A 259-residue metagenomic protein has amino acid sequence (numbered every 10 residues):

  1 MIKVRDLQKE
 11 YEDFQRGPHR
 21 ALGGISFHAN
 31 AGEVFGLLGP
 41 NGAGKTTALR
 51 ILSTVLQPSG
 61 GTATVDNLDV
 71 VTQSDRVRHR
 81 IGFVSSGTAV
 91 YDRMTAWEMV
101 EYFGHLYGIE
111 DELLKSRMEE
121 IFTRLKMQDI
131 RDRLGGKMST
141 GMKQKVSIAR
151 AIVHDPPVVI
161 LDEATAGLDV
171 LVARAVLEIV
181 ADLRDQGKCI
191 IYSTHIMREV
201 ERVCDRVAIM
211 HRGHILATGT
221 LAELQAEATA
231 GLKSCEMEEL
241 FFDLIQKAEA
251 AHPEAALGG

Functional and structural regions predicted by a protein language model:
M1-V4, E10-G24, A31, S74: A short, flexible loop at the N-terminus of ABC-type nucleotide-binding domains that lies
E101, H105, E112-I130: Conserved ABC ATPase "signature" region
L134-M138: Conserved ABC ATPase signature
D155: Conserved catalytic motifs of ABC-family nucleotide-binding domains
V159-D162: Catalytic Walker B motif of ABC-type/P-loop ATPase nucleotide-binding domains
T218-G219: ABC ATPase "signature
